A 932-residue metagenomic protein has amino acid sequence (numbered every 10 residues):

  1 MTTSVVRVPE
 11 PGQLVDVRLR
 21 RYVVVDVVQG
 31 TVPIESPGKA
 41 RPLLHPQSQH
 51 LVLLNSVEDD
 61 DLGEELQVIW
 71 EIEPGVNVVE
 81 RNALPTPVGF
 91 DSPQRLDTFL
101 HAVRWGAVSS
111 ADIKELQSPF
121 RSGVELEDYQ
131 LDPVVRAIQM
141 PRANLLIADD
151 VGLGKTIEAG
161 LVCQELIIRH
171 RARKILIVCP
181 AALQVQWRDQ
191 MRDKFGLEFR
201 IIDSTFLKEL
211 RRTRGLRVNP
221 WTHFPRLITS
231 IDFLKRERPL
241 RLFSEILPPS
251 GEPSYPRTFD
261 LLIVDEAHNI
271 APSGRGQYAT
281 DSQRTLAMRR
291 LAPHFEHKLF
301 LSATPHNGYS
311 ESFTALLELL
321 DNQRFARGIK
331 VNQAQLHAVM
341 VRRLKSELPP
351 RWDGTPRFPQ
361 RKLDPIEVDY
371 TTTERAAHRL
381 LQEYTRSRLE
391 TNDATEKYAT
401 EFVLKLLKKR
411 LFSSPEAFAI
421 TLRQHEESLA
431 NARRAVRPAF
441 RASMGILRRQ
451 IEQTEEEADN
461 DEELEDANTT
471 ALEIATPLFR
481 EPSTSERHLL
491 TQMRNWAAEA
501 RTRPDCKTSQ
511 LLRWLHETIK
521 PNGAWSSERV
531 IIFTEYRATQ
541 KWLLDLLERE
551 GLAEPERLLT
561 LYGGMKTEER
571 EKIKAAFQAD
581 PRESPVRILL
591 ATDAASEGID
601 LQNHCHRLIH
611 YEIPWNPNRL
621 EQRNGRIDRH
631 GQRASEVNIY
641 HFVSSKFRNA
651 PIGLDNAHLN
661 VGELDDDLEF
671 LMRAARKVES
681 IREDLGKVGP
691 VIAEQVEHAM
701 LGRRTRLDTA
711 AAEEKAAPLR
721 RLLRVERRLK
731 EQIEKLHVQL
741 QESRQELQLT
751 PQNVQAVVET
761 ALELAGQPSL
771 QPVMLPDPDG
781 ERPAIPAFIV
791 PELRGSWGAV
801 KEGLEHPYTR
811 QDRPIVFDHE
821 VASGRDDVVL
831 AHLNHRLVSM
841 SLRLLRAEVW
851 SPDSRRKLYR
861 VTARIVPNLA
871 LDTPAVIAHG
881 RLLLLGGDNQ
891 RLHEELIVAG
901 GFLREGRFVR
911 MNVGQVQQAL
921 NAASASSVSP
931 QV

Functional and structural regions predicted by a protein language model:
L19, D26-I72: Basic/aromatic-rich interaction segments and small domains that mediate binding to polyanionic partners
G38, Q49-L51, W70-N77, A83-V103 (+8 more regions): SF2 helicase/translocase NTPase motor core, specifically the RecA-like lobe 1 inter-motif segment between Walker
D150, D265-E266, Y611: Walker B catalytic acidic pair
L216-R217, T222-L261, N269-I451, N649 (+1 more regions): Inter-lobe coupling linker of SF2 helicases/translocases
F358-D369, A419-S584, V738-E763, S769-A784 (+1 more regions): Conserved Helicase C-terminal RecA-like lobe
F412, A430, R434, R441 (+5 more regions): P-loop NTPase motor cores of the ASCE clade
D593-R633, S645-K646: Conserved RecA-like helicase motor core of SF1/SF2 enzymes
D628-M672: Conserved segment of the helicase C-terminal RecA-like domain
